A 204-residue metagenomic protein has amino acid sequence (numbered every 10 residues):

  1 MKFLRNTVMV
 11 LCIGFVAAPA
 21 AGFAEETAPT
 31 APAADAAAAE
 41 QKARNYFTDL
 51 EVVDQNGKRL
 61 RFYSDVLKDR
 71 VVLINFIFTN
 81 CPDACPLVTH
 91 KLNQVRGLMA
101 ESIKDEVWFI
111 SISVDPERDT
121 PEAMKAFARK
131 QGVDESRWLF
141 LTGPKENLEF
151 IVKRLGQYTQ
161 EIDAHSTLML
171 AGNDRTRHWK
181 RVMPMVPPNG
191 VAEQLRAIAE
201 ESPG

Functional and structural regions predicted by a protein language model:
T7-A18: Bacterial N-terminal signal peptides
A20-A24: Boundary at the C-terminal end of the N-terminal hydrophobic targeting segment
A28-S64, L87-H90: N-terminal "domain-start" segment that seeds a small globular fold
F62-P86, K91-L92: Short active-site neighborhood of thiol/selenol oxidoreductases, capturing the structured segment around
R70-V71, L87-S111: Conserved helix-turn-beta segment immediately C-terminal to the redox Cys motif in thioredoxin-like folds
D105-D119, E135-L148: Thiol-based oxidoreductase modules, predominantly thioredoxin-like and allied folds used for disulfide exchange
K125-S166: Short, internal strand/loop/helix patches that form the active-site neighborhood or redox-interaction surface
D163-G204: Thiol-/selenol-based redox modules, centered on thioredoxin-like and closely related oxidoreductase domains
